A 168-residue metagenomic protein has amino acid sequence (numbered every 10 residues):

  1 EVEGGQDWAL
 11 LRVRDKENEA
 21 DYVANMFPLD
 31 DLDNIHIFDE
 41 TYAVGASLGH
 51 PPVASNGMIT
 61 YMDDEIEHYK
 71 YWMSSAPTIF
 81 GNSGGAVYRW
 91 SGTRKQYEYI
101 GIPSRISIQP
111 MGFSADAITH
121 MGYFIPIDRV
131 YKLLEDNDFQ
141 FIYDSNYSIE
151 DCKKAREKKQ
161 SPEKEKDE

Functional and structural regions predicted by a protein language model:
E1-I37, T41-V44, G49-P52, H68 (+1 more regions): Conserved active-site neighborhood of the chymotrypsin/trypsin-like protease fold
V2-G4, V13, M58, G81-R89 (+1 more regions): A broadly tuned "polar low-complexity/structure-edge" signature
D7-A9, H120, F124, V130-E168: PDZ/PDZ-like groove recognition
R14-M26, P51-E135: Active-site region of chymotrypsin-like
F38, S75-P77, P162-E168: Repeat-unit-sized solenoid/scaffold elements
